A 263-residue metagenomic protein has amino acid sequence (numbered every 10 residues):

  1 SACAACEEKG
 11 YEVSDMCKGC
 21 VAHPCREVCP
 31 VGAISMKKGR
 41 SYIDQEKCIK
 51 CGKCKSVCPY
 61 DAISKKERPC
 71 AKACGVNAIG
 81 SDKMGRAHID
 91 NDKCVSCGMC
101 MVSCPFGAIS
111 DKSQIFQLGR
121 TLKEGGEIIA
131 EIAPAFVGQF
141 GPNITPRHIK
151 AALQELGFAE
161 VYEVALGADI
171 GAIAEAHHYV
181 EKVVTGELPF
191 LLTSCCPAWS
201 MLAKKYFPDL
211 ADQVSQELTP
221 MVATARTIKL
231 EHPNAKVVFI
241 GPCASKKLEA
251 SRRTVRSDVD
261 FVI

Functional and structural regions predicted by a protein language model:
S1, D111-I263: Iron-sulfur-associated redox domains of electron-transfer enzymes in respiratory and anaerobic energy metabolism
S1-V57, D61-A73: Ferredoxin-type iron-sulfur electron-transfer modules and their immediate structural context
A4-E12, S35-R40, S81, M99 (+2 more regions): Gly-rich Lys/Arg/Thr-decorated short loops/hinges at beta-loop-alpha junctions or inter-strand turns that position
E8-E12, D92-C94, E231-I240: Immediate flanking context of iron-sulfur cluster ligation sites
E12, C20, P24, I49 (+11 more regions): Conserved active-site and cofactor/substrate-binding residues in soluble primary-metabolism enzymes
V28, K53, V57, P69 (+6 more regions): Alpha-helical scaffold segments in soluble metabolic enzymes
A33, A62, A78, A108 (+2 more regions): Glycine-centered loop/turn motif at secondary-structure junctions
D44-Q45, K50, Y60, P69-A130 (+1 more regions): Conserved Radical SAM active-site core
